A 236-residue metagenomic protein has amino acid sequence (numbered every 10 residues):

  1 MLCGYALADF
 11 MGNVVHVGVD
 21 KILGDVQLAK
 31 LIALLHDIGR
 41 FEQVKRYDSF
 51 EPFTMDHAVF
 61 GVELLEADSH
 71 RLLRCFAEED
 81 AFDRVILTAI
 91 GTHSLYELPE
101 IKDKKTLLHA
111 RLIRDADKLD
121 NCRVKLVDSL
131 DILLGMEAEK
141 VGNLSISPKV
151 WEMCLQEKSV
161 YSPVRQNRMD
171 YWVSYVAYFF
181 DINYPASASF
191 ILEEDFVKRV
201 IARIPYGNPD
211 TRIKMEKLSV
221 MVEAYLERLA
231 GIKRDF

Functional and structural regions predicted by a protein language model:
L2, A6, F10-Q27, L35 (+2 more regions): Divalent metal-dependent phosphate-bond-processing catalytic cores, especially two-metal-ion Mg2+/Mn2+ enzymes that act
L2-G12, M55-L72: An active-site-proximal "capping" alpha-helix that borders the catalytic cofactor pocket
V26-F53, G61, V85-Y96: His-Asp-centered metal-binding catalytic motifs of divalent-metal-dependent phosphohydrolases/nucleases
D48-D56, R74-E78: Short coil/turn segments at secondary-structure boundaries
S49-F50, H70, L130: Residues in and immediately flanking transmembrane alpha helices
V62, E66-L119: Internal, conserved structured core segments that host functional sites
